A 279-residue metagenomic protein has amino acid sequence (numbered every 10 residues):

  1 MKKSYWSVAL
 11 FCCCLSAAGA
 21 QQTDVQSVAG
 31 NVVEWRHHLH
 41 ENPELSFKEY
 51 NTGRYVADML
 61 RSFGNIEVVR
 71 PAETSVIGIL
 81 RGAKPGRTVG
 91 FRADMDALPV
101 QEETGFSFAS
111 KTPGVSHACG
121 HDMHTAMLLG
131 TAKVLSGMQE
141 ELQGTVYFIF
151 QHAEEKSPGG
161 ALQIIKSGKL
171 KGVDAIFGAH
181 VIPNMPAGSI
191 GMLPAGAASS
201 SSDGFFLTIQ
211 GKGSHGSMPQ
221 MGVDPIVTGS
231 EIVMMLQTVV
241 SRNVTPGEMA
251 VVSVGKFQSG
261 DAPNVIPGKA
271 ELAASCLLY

Functional and structural regions predicted by a protein language model:
M1-Y5: Positively charged n-region of N-terminal signal peptides that target proteins for export
S7-S16: Bacterial N-terminal signal peptides
Q21-S116, A126-L142: Acidic/His- and Gly-rich active-site-bordering loop/insert found across diverse amide/peptide-bond hydrolases
L39, I164, A274: Residue-level signal for inorganic ion chemistry
F106-S116, M123, E140-G268: Histidine/acidic-residue-rich, glycine-tolerant segments that coordinate divalent metal ions
Y279: Conserved small/polar residues in nucleotide/adenosyl-binding loops
